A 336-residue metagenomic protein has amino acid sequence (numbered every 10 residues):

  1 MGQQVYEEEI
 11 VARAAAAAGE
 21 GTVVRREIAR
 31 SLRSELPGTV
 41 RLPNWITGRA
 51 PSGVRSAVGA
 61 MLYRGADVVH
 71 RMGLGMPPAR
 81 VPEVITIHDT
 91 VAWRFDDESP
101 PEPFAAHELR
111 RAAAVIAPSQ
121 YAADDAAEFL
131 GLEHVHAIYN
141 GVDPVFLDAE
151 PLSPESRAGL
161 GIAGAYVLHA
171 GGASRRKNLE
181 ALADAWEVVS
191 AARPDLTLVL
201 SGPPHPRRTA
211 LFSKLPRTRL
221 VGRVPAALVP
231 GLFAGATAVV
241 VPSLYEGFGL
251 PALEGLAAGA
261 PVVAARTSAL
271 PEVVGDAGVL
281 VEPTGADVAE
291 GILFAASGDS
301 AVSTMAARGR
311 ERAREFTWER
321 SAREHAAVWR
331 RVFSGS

Functional and structural regions predicted by a protein language model:
M1-S336: Carbohydrate transferase catalytic cores enriched for Leloir-type hexosyltransferases
